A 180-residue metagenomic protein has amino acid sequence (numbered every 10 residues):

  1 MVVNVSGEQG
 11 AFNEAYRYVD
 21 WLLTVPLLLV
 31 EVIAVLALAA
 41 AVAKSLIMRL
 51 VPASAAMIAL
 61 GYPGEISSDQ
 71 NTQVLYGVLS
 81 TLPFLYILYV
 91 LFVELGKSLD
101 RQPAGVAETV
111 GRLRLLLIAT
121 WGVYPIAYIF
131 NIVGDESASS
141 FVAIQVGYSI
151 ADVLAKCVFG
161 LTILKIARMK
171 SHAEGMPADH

Functional and structural regions predicted by a protein language model:
M1-Y18, A59, E65-S68: Helix-loop junctions on the outward
V5-A15, I33-S45, A138-V142: Short juxtamembrane and helix-loop transition motifs at transmembrane-helix boundaries in membrane proteins
Y18-L50, I58, Y62-I66: Internal transmembrane alpha-helix with an interfacial aromatic "cap," most often the third helix
L22-I33, P83-Y86, A155-K165: Hydrophobic cores of alpha-helical transmembrane segments in multi-pass inner/ER membrane proteins, independent
E31, L60, P83-A104, A127-N131: Alpha-helical transmembrane segments in multipass membrane proteins, preferentially the mid-helix core
K44-R49, V74, L95-A119, F141: Membrane-helix boundary/juxtamembrane motif in polytopic membrane proteins
E65-V93: Extracellular-loop-to-transmembrane junctions of the mid-late helices
V90-V93, R112-H180: C-terminal transmembrane-bundle signature of multipass membrane proteins, characterized by strong activation on
